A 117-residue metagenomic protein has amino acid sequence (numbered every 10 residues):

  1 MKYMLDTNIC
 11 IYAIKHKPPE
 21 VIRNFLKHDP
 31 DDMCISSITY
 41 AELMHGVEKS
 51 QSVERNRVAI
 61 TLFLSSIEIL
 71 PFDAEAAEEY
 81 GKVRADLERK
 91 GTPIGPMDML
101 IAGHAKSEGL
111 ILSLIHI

Functional and structural regions predicted by a protein language model:
M1-I35, H45-L64: Short, well-structured N-terminal submotif of metal-dependent ribonuclease cores
D6-T7, V21, L43, Y80 (+2 more regions): Generic structural signal for small/hydrophobic residues in well-ordered secondary structure, especially within
I9, T39-E42, A76: Short, well-ordered alpha-helical scaffold segment located in the soluble/lumenal catalytic or ligand-binding core
A41, S65-E68: Short amphipathic alpha-helical segments
E42, A59-L62, E79-K82: Generic beta-strand or strand-like secondary-structure segments
E68-L112: Active-site neighborhoods of divalent-metal-dependent phosphate/nucleic-acid chemistry enzymes
I115-I117: Conserved small/polar residues in nucleotide/adenosyl-binding loops
